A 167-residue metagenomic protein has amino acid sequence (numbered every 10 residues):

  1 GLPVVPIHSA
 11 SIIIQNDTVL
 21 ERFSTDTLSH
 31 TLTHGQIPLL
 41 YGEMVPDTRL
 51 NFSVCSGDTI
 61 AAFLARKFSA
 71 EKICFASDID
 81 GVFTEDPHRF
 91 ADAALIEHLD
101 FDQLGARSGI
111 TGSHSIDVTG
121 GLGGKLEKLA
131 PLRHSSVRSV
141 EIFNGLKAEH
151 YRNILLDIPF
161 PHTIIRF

Functional and structural regions predicted by a protein language model:
G1-F167: C-terminal catalytic "cap/lid" subdomain
